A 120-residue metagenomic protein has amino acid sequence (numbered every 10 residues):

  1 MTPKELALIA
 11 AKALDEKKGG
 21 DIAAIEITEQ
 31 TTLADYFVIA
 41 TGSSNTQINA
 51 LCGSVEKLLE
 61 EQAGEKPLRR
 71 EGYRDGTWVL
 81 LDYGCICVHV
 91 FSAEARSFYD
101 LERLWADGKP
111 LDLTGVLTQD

Functional and structural regions predicted by a protein language model:
M1-A24, T28-E29, T46-A50, E71-Y73 (+3 more regions): Long, contiguous binding/interaction regions
K17, L58, Q62: Change "in soluble alpha/beta enzymes" to "in soluble alpha/beta proteins
T32: P-loop NTPase catalytic core of nucleic-acid-dependent motor ATPases
D35-Y36: Short, hydrophobic beta-strand segments
I39-G42: Short hydrophobic/aromatic beta-strand micro-patches that form the beta-sheet surface supporting nucleotide- or nucleic
N45-T46, K57: Charged, amphipathic alpha-helical segments and their flanking helix caps
L51-E56: Short amphipathic alpha-helices in soluble, non-transmembrane regions that often serve as interface/regulatory elements
E61-R70: Active-site phosphate-binding and catalytic loops of NTP-dependent enzymes
